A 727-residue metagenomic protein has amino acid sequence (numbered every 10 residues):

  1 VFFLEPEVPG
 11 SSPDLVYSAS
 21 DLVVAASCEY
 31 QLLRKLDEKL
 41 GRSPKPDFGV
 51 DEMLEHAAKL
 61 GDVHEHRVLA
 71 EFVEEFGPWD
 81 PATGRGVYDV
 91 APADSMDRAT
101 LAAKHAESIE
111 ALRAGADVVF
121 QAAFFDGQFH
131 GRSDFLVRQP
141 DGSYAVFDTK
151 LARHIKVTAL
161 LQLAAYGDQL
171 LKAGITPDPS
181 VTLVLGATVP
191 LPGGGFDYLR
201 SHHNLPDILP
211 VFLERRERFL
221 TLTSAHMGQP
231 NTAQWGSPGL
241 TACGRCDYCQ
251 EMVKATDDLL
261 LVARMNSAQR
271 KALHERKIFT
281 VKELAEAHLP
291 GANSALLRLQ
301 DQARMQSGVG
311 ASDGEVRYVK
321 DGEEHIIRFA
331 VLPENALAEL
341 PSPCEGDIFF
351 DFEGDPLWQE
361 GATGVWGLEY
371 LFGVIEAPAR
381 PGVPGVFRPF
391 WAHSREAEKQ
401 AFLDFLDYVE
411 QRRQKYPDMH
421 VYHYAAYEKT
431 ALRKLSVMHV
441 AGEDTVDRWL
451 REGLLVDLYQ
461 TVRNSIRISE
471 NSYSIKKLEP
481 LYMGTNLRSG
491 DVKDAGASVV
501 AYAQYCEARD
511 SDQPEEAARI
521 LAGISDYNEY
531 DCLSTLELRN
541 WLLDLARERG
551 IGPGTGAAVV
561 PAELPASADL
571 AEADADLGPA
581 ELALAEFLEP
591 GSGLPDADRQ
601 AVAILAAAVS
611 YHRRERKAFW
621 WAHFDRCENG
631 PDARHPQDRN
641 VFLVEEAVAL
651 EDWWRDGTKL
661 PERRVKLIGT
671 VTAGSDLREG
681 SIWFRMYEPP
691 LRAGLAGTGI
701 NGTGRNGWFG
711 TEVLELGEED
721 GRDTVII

Functional and structural regions predicted by a protein language model:
V1-Q139: Metal-dependent nuclease catalytic cores that hydrolyze phosphodiester bonds in DNA/RNA, characterized by
F2, S20-D21, A25, P206-R317 (+2 more regions): Cys/His-rich finger/ribbon microdomains and the adjacent scaffold used for macromolecule binding/structural
S27, L36, R42-Y88, P553-R692: Accessory interdomain/linker segments of ATP-dependent helicases and helicase-like nucleic-acid enzymes that mediate
E110-L112, F124-F125, R317-D418, S436-A441: Conserved RNase H-like, two-metal-ion catalytic cores of nucleic-acid enzymes
A111, G115-V137, G142-S224, E376 (+2 more regions): Conserved DEDDh/DEDDy metal-dependent 3′-5′ exonuclease domain
G186, G195-T256, S267, R276 (+2 more regions): Acidic, Mg2+-coordinating catalytic module of metal-dependent nucleases/exonucleases that use a two-metal-ion mechanism
R270, E275-G364, Q600, R613-R639: Long, highly charged low-complexity segments
A693-E719: Short beta-strand-centered aromatic/proline hotspots
